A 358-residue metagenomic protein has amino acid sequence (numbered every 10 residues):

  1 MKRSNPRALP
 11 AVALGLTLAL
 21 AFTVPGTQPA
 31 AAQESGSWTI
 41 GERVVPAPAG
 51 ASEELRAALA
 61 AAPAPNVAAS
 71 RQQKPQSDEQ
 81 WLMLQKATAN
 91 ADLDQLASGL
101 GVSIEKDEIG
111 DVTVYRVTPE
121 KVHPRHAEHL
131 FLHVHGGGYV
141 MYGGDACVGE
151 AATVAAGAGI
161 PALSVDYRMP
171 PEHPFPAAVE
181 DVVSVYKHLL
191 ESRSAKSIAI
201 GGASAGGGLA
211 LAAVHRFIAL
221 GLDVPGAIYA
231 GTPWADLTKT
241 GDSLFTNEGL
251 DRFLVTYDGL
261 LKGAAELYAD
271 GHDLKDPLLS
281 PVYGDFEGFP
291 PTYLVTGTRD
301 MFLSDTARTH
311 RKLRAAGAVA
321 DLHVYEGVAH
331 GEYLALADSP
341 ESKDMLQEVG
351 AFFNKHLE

Functional and structural regions predicted by a protein language model:
K2, L93-G99: Short, solvent-exposed secondary-structure boundary motifs
K2-A13: Bacterial N-terminal signal peptides that target proteins for export
R3, P29, E34-S35, S197 (+1 more regions): Intrinsic disorder/low-complexity segments enriched in polar/small residues
P6, A21, P25, E42-V44 (+3 more regions): Generic N-terminal simple sequence motifs
L14-D94: N-terminal targeting or regulatory segments adjacent to alpha/beta-hydrolase or S9 domains
A47-Q76, S98-E358: Alpha/beta-hydrolase superfamily serine-hydrolase fold, recognizing
